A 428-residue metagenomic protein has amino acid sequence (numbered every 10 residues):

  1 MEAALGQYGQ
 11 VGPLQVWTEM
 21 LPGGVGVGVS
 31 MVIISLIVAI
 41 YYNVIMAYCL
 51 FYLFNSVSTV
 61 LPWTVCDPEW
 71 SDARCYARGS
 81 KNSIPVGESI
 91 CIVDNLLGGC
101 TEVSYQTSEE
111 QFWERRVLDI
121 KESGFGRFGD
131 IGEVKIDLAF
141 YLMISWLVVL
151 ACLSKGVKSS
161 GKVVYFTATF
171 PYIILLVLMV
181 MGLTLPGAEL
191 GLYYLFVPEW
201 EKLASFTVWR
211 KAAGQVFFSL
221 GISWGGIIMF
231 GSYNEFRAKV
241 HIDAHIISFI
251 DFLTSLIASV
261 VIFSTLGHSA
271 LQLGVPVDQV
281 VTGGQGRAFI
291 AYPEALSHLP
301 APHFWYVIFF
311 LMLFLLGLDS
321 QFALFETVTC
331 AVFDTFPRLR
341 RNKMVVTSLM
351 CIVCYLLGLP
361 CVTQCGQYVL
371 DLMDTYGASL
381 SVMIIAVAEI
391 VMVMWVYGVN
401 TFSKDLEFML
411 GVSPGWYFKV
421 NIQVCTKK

Functional and structural regions predicted by a protein language model:
M1-V29, Y52-D67, A188-V197, I242-D243 (+4 more regions): Flexible loop linkers connecting adjacent transmembrane helices in multi-pass alpha-helical membrane transporters
Y8, E19-M46, G124-G132, I144-Y165 (+3 more regions): Membrane-water interface regions at transmembrane-helix termini and the short interhelical loops of multi-pass membrane
I33-C49, T169-M179, I250-I262, V353-Y355 (+2 more regions): Hydrophobic alpha-helical membrane-insertion segments
V38, N43, S89-E122, G129-S154 (+6 more regions): Hydrophobic, membrane-embedded alpha-helices of multi-pass small-molecule transporters
Y42-A47, F51-V60, Y172-L195, S264-H268 (+2 more regions): Hydrophobic alpha-helical segments and their helix-loop junctions in multi-pass secondary transporters
N43-D130, A188-K202, S269-P293, I384-V387 (+1 more regions): Extracellular/lumenal N-termini and interhelical loops of multi-pass eukaryotic membrane proteins
V157, G161-F325, T329-L359, V369: Membrane-embedded translocation segments of transport machinery
F336-M350, T375-K428: C-terminal membrane-solvent junction of multi-pass transporters and transport-like membrane proteins
